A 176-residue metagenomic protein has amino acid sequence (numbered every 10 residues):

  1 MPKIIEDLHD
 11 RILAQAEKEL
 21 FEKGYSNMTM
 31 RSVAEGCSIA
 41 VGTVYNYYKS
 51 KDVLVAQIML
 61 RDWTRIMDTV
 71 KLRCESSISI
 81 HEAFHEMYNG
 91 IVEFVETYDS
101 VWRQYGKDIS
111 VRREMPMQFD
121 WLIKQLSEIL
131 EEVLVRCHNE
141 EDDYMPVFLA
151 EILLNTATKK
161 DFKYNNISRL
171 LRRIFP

Functional and structural regions predicted by a protein language model:
M1-K23, N27-G36, V53: Basic, helix-initiating cap at the start of DNA-binding domains
S26-N27, Y47, S76: Flexible coil/turn residues that form the inter-helical turn or adjacent wing/linker of helix-turn-helix
T29, S100-Y105: Short, hydrophobic secondary-structure boundary micro-motifs
S38-Y48: Short hydrophobic/aromatic patch on the recognition helix
Y48, Y105-R112: Short helix-capping/turn signature of helix-turn-helix
Q57, R61, K71-E96: Hydrophobic alpha-helical connector segments
T64-M67, F94-T97, V111-Y144, D161-N165: Amphipathic alpha-helical packing segments from all-alpha helical-bundle domains
R103-K107, L134-P176: Hydrophobic/aromatic-rich alpha-helical bundle segments in the mid-to-C-terminal region
